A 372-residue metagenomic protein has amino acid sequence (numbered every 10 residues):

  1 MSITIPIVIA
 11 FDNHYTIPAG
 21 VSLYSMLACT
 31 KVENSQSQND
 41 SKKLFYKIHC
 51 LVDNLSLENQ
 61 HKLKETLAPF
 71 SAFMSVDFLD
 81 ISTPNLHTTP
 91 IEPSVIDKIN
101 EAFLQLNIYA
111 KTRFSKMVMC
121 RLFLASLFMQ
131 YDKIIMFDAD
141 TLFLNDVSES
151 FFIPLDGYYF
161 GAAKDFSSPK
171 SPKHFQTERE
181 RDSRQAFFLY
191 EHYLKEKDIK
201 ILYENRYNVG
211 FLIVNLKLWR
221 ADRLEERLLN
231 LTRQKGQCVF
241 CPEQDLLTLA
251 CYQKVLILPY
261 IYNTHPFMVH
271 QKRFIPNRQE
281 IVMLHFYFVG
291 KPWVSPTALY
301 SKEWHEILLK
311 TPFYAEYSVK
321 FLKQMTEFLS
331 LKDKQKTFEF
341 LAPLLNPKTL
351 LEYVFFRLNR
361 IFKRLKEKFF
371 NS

Functional and structural regions predicted by a protein language model:
M1-Y15, N39, Y193, D198 (+2 more regions): A glycosyltransferase accessory/donor-loop signature
T16-S41: Histidine-anchored nucleotide/phosphate-binding helix
Y46-N54, A162-K164: Short internal beta-strands
E58-A72, Q176: Short, aromatic/basic amphipathic alpha-helical patches
L67-S126: Active-site-proximal specificity loops/subdomain of glycosyltransferases
I134: Short aromatic/hydrophobic "clamp" motif used to bind/position activated sugar donors
F137: Catalytic metal- and UDP-sugar-binding loop of GT-A-like glycosyltransferases, i.e., residues flanking the conserved
T141-E178: Conserved donor-nucleotide/metal-binding helix-loop-beta segment in metal-dependent transferases, i.e., the alpha-helix
